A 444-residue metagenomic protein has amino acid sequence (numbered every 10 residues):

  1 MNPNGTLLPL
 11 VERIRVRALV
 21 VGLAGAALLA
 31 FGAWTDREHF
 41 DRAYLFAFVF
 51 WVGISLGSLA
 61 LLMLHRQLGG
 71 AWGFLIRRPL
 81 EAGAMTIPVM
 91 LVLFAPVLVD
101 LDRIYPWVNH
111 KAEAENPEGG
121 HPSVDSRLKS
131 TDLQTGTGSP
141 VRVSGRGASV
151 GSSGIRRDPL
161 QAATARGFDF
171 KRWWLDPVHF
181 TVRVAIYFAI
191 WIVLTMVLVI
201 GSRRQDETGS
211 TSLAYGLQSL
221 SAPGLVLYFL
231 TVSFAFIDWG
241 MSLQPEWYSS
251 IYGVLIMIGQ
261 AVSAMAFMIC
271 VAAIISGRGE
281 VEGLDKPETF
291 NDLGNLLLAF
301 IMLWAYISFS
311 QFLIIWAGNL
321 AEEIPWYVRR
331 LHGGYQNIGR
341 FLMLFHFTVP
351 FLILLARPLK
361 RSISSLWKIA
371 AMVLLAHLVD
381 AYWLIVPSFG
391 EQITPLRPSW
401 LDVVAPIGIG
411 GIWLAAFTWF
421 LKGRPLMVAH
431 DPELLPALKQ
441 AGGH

Functional and structural regions predicted by a protein language model:
M1-L59, L435, A441-H444: N-terminal regions that are enriched for targeting/export leaders and immediately downstream pro/stem segments
P9-F31, E113-V124, K171-L342, D431-P436: Long, contiguous internal "core" modules enriched in hydrophobic/ aromatic residues
G32-L45, L64-R77, L101-P106, L243-P245 (+6 more regions): Juxtamembrane/interface segments at transmembrane-helix termini
D41-F48, I76-R78, Q244-M257, Q392-V404: Non-cytosolic membrane-interface motifs at loop->transmembrane helix junctions
V49-E118, D125, R146, I155-E207 (+1 more regions): Transmembrane-helix bundle segments that line or gate the permeation/cavity pathway in multi-pass membrane proteins
S55-L62, V92-L93, V184-M196, I258-A273 (+2 more regions): Hydrophobic cores of alpha-helical transmembrane segments in multi-pass inner/ER membrane proteins, independent
Y252-I256, E322-M343, S362, E391-F417: Membrane-interface transmembrane-helix boundary segments in multi-pass integral membrane proteins
S365-L375: Central hydrophobic cores of alpha-helical transmembrane segments in multi-pass integral membrane proteins
